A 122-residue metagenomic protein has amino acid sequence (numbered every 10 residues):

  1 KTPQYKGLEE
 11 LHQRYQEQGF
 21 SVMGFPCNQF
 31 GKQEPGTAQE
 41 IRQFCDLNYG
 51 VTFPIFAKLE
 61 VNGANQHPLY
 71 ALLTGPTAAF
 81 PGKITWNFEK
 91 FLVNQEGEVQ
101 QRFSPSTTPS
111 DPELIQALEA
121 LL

Functional and structural regions predicted by a protein language model:
K1-H67: Structural microenvironment flanking redox-active thiols in thiol-disulfide oxidoreductases
P68-A71, G75-L122: Thiol-/selenol-based redox modules, centered on thioredoxin-like and closely related oxidoreductase domains
